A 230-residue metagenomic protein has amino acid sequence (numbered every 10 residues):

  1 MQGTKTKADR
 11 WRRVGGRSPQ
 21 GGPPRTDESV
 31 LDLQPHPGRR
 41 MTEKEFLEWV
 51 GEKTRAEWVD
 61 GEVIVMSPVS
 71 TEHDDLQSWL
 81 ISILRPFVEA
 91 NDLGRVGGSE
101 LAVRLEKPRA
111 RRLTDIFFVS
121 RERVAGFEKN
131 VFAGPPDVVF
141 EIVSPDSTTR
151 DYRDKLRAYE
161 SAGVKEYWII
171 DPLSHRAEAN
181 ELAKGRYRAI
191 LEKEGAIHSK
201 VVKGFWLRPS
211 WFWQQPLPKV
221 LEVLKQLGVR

Functional and structural regions predicted by a protein language model:
M1-R230: Gly/Pro/Ser/Thr-rich low-complexity, intrinsically disordered segments predominantly at protein N-termini
